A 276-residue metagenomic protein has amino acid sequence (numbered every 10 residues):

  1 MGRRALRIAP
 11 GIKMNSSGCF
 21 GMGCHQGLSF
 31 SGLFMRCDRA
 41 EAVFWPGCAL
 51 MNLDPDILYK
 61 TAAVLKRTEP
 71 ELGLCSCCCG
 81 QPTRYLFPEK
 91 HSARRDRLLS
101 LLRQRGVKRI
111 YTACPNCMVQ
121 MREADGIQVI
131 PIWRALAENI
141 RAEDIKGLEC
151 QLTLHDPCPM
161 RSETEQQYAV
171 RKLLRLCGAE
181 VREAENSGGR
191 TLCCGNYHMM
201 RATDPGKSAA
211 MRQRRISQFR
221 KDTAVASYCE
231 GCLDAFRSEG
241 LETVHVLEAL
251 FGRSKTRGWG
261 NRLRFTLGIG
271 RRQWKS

Functional and structural regions predicted by a protein language model:
M1-A113, M118-Q128, G260-S276: Iron-sulfur-cluster electron-transfer modules
M1-G11, D204-I216, E242-T256: Ferredoxin-type iron-sulfur electron-transfer modules in oxidoreductases and energy-metabolism complexes
G47-M51, C75-L86, Y111-Q120, D156-E163 (+2 more regions): Local cysteine-cluster metal-coordination motifs and their immediate loop/turn environment, predominantly Fe-S cluster
M51-D56, P159-L173: Active-site glycine- and acidic-residue-rich loops that bind and position anionic ligands or nucleotide-like cofactors
K66-C75, L99-G106, A179-T191, Q213-A224: Immediate flanking context of iron-sulfur cluster ligation sites
H91, L101-G106, I110, A202-G231: Binding-cleft/active-site segments that stabilize strongly anionic ligands or cofactors
G126-L148, A184-L192, G240-W274: Short, flexible loop segments at boundaries between secondary-structure elements
E180-E185, T203-R212, Q273: Long, compositionally biased charged/polar accessory segments in the mid-to-C-terminal portions of proteins
